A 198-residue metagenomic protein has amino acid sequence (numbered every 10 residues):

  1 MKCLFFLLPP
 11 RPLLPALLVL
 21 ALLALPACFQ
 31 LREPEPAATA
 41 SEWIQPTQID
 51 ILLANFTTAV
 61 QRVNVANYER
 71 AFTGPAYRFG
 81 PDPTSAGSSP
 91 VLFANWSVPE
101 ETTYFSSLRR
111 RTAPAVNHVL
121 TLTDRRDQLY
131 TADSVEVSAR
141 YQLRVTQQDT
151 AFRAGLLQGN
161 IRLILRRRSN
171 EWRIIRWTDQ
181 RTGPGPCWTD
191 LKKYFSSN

Functional and structural regions predicted by a protein language model:
M1-C28: Sec-dependent bacterial lipoprotein signal peptides
C28-R62: Short, low-complexity N-terminal intrinsically disordered segments enriched in polar/charged residues
F29-A37, Q148-N198: Short beta-strand edge/turn micro-motifs at domain boundaries
R32-A38, L53, A76-P90: Acidic/histidine-rich, surface-exposed loop or edge segments in extracytoplasmic proteins
F56, Y68-E69, E101: Hydrophobic pocket/interface hotspot
V63-P83: Short, well-ordered alpha-helical segments enriched in acidic and aromatic residues
V65-A66, P114-N117, N170: Loop/turn elements at helix/coil->beta-strand transitions in domains of secreted/extracellular proteins
L92-R153: Surface-exposed, charged secondary-structure patches
